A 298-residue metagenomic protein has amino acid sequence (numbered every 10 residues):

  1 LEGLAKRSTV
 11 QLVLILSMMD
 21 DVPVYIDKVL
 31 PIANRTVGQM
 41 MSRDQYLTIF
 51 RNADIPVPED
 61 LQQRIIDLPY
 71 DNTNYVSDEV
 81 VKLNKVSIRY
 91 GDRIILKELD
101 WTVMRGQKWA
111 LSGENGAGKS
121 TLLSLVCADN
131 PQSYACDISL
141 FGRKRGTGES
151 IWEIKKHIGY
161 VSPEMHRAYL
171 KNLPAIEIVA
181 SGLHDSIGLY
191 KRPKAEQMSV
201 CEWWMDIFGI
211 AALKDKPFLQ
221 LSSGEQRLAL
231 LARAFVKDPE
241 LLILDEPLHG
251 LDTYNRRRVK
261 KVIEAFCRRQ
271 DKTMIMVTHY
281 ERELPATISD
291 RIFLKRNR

Functional and structural regions predicted by a protein language model:
I32-R64, A286, F293-R298: Conserved beta-strand-loop-alpha-helix hinge in the C-terminal portion of ABC ATPase nucleotide-binding domains
V81, I95-E98, K214: Conserved structural motif at the start of ABC-family nucleotide-binding domains
S112-E114: The feature captures the beta-strand-to-loop junction immediately N-terminal to the Walker
A180, A195-L213: Conserved ABC ATPase "signature" region
Y190-P193, P217-L221, E225: Conserved ABC ATPase signature
L231: Hydrophobic anchor residue at the start of the ABC signature
L242-E246: Catalytic Walker B motif of ABC-type/P-loop ATPase nucleotide-binding domains
